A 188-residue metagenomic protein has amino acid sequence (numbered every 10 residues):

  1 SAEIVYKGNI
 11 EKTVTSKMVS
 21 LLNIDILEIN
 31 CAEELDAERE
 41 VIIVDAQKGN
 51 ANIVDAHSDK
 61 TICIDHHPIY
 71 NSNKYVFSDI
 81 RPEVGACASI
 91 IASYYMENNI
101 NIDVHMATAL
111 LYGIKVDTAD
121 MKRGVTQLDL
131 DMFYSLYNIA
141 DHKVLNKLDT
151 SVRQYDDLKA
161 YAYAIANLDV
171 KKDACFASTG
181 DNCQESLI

Functional and structural regions predicted by a protein language model:
S1-S16, A37-E38, A119-I188: Hydrophobic helix-and-loop "lid/oligomerization" segment in the mid-to-C-terminal part of catalytic domains
A2-I4, T61, L110: Hydrophobic/aromatic residues located in beta-strands of well-ordered beta-sheets within soluble catalytic
S20-F77: Active-site cofactor/cluster-binding pocket
L22, N98, I139-A140: Residues at alpha-helix termini
N30-A32, N50-I53, S78-R81, I100-N101 (+2 more regions): A generic local secondary-structure boundary/capping motif
I42-D45, G113, S178: Short beta-strand segments
H66-Y134: Short alpha-helices
